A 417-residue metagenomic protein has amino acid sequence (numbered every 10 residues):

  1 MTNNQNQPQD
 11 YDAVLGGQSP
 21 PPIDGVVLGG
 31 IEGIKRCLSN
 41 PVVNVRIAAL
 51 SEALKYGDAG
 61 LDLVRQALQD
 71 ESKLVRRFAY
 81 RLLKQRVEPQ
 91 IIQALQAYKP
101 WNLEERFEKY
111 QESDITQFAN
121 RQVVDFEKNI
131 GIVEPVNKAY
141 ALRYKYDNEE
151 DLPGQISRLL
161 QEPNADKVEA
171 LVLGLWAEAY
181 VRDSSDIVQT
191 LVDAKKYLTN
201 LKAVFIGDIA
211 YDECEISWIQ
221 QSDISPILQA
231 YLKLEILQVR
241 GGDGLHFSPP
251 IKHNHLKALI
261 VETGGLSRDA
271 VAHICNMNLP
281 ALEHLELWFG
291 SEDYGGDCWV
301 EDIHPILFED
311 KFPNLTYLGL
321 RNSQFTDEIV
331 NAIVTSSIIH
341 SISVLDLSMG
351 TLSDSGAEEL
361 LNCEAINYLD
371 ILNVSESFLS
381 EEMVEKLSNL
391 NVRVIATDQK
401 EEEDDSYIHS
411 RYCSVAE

Functional and structural regions predicted by a protein language model:
M1-S217, L228, E417: Extended repeat-based scaffolds of very large eukaryotic assembly and lipid-transport proteins
Q66-Q96, N254-T263, Y294, S355-V374 (+1 more regions): Long amphipathic alpha-helical scaffold regions
D70, R86, L198, Y231 (+5 more regions): Acidic-histidine catalytic/liganding microenvironments
Q122-K128, D151-L160, R182-A194, E215-P226 (+6 more regions): Leucine-rich repeat
Y140-N148, V172-Y180, F205-S217, K233 (+11 more regions): Concave beta-strand-loop units of leucine-rich repeat
